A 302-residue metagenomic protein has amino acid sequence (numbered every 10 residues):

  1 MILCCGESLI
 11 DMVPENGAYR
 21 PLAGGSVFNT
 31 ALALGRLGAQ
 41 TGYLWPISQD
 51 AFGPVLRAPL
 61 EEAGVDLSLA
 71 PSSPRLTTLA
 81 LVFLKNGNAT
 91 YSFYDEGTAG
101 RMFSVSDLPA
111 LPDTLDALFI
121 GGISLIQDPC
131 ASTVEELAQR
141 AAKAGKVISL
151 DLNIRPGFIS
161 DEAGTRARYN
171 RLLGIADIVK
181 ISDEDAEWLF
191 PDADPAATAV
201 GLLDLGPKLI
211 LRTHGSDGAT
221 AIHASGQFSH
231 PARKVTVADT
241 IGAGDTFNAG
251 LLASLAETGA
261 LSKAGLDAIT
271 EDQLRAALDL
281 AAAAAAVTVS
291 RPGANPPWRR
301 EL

Functional and structural regions predicted by a protein language model:
M1-D66: Glycine-rich phosphate/adenosyl-contacting loop at the front of the ribokinase-like
C4, L69, S149-L150, K180-I181 (+1 more regions): General beta-strand structural signal in soluble alpha/beta enzymes
S8, S26, I123, L152 (+1 more regions): Active-site metal-binding loops of divalent metal-dependent hydrolases
L34, S182, G244: Short, conserved phosphate/pyrophosphate- and ester-handling motifs at nucleotide-, phospho-/glycolipid
Q40-I120: Conserved N-terminal subdomain of the carbohydrate kinase-like
I123-V200, P207, D217-G218: Conserved beta-alpha-beta core of the PfkB/ribokinase-like small-molecule kinase fold
Q139, A193-L302: Conserved phosphate-binding/catalytic region of the ribokinase-like
